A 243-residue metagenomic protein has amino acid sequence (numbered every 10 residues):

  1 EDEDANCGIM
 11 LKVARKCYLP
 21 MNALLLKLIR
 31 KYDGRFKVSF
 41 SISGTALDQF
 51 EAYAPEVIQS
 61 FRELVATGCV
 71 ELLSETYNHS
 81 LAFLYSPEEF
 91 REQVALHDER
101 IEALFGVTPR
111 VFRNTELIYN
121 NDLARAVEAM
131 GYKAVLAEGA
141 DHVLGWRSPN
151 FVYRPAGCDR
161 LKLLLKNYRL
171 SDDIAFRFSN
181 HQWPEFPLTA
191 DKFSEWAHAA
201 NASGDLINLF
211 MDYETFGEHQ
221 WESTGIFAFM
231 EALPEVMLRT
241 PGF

Functional and structural regions predicted by a protein language model:
E1-V111, L117-D173, S179, P187-G204 (+1 more regions): Catalytic alpha-helical scaffold of carbohydrate-active enzymes acting on polysaccharides/glycoconjugates
I207-Q220, T224: Polyanion-engaging groove/track-forming segments
